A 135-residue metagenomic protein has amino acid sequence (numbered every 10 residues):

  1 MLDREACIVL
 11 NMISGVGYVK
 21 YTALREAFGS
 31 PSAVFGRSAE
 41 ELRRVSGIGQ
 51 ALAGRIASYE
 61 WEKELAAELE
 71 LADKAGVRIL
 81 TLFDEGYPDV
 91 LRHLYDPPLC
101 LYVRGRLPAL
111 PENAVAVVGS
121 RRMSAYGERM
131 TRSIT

Functional and structural regions predicted by a protein language model:
M1-S133: Short, positively charged patches
